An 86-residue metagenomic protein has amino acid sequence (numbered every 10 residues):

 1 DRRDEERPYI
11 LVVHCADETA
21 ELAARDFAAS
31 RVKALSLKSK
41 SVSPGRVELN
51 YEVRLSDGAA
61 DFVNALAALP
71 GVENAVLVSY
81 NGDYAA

Functional and structural regions predicted by a protein language model:
D1-V42: Canonical alpha-helical transmembrane segment with a positive-inside/aromatic-interface signature
L11, R46-V53: Short, hydrophobic beta-strand segments
D17-E18, V53-A60: Helix N-cap motif at beta-to-alpha junctions
L22-R31, A60-G71: Short amphipathic alpha-helices in soluble, non-transmembrane regions that often serve as interface/regulatory elements
S36-S41, L69-Y84: Conserved short beta-strand edge segments in small beta-sheet-based binding/regulatory domains
V47, A85-A86: Short Asp/Glu-rich motifs
